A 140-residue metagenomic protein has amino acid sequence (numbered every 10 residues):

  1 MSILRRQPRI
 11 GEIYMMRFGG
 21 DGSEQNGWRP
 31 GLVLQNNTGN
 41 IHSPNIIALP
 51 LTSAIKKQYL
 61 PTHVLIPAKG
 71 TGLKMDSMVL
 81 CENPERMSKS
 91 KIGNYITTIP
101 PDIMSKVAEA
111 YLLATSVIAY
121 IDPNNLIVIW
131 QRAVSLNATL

Functional and structural regions predicted by a protein language model:
S2, R6, K69-L140: C-terminal terminal-subdomain/extension
R5-P8, G39: Short, surface-exposed loop and linker segments with low hydrophobicity and enrichment for Pro/Ser/Thr
G19-S23: Short, charged beta-turn/beta-strand-edge "cap" motif at the junction between a beta-strand and an adjacent loop
E24-K69: Compact nucleic-acid interaction/catalytic patches
